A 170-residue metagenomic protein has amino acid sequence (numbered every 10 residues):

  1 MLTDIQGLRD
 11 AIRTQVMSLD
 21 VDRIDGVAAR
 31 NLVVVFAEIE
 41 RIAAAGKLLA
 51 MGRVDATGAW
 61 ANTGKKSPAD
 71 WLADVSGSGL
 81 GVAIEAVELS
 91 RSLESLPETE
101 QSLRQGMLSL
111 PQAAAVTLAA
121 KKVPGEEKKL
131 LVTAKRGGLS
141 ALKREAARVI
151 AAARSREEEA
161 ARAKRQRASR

Functional and structural regions predicted by a protein language model:
M1-R170: Conserved C-terminal region and hinge/linker of Rieske [2Fe-2S] proteins, especially in Rieske oxygenase systems
